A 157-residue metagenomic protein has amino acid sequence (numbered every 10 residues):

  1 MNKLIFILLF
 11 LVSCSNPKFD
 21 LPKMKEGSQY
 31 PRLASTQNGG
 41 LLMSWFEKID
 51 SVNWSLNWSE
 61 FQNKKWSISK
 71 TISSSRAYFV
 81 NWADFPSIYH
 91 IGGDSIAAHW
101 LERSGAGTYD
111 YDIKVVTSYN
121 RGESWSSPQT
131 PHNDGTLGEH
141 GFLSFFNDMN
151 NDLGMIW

Functional and structural regions predicted by a protein language model:
M1-N2, K64: Generic cytosolic/nucleocytoplasmic N-terminal low-complexity/intrinsically disordered segments
K3-S13: Sec-dependent N-terminal signal peptides
C14-W157: Extracellular, repeat-based ectodomains that mediate carbohydrate processing or recognition
